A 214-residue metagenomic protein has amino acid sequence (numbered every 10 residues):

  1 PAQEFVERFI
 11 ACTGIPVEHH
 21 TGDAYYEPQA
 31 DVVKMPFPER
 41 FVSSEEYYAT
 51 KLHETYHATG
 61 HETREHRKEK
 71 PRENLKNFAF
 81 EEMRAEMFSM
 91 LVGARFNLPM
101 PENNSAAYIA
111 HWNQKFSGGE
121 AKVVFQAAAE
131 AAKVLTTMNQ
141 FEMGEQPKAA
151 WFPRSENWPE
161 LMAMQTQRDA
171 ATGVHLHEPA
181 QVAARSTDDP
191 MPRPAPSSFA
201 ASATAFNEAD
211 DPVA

Functional and structural regions predicted by a protein language model:
E4-E46, H61-E65: Active-site scaffold of zinc-dependent metalloenzymes
E27-Q29, H66-E69, S105-W112: Short, conserved phosphate-binding/catalytic loop or strand-edge motifs used in phosphoryl-/nucleotidyl-transfer
M35, E69-L75: Active-site helix-to-loop segments that bind/position phosphate- or nucleotide-bearing substrates and donors across
S44-Y48, E81-R84: Alpha-helical scaffolds flanking conserved acidic
A49-H61, A85: Active-site recognition of the HExxH zinc-binding catalytic motif
K76-F78, M90-R168: Long, well-structured alpha-helical subdomains associated with metal-dependent extracellular/ecto-lumenal hydrolases
M83-L91: Short amphipathic alpha-helical face segments that pack within enzyme cores and frequently flank/anchor catalytic
M162-T166, A170-A214: Non-Sec secretion/translocation targeting segments of pathogen effectors
